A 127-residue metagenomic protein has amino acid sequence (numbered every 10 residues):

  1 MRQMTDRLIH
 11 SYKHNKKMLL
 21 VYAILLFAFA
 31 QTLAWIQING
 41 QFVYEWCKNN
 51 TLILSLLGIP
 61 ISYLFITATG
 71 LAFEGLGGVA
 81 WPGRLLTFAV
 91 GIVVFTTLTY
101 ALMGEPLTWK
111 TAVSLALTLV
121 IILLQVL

Functional and structural regions predicted by a protein language model:
R2-L127: Polytopic alpha-helical membrane proteins, predominantly small-molecule transporters/carriers
